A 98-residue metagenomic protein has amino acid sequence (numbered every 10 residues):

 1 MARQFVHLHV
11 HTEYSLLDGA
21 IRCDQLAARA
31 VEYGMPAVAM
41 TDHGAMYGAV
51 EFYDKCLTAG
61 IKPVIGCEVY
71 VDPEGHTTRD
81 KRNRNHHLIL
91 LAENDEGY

Functional and structural regions predicted by a protein language model:
M1-Y98: Phosphodiester-processing cores and adjacent nucleic acid-binding clamps
